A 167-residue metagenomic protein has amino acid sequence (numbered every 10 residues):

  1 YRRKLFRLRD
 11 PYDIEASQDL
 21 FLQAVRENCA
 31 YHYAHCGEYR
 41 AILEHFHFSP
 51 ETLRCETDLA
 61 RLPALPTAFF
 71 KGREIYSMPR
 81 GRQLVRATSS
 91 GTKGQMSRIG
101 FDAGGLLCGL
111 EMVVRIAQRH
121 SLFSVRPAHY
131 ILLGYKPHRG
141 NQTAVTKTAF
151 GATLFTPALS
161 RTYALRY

Functional and structural regions predicted by a protein language model:
Y1-C55: N-terminal leader/targeting and accessory segments in enzymes
Y1-D19, A60-Y167: Active-site phosphate/ATP/adenylate-binding loop shared across adenylate-forming ligases
